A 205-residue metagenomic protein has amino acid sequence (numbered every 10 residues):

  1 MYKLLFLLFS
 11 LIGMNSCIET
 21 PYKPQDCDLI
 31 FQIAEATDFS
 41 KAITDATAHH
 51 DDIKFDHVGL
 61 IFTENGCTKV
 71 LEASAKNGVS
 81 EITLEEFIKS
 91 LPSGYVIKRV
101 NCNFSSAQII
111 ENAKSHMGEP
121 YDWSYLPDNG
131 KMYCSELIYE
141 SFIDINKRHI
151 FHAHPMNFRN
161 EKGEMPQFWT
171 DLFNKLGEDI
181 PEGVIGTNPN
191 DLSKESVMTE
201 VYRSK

Functional and structural regions predicted by a protein language model:
L4-G13: Sec-dependent N-terminal signal peptides
C17-K205: Cysteine-nucleophile amide-bond enzymes
